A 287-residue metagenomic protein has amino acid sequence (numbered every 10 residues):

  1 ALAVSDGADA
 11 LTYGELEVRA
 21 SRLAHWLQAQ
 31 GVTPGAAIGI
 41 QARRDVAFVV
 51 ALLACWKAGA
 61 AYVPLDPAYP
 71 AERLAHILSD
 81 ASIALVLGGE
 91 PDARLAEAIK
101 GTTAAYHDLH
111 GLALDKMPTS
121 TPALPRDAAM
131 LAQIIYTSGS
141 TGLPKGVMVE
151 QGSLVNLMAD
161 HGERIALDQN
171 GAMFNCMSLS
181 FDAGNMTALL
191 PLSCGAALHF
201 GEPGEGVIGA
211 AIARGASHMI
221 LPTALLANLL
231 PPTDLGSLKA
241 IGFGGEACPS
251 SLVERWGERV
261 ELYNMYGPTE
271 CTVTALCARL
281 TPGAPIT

Functional and structural regions predicted by a protein language model:
A1-V155, I165-A166, P191, G195: Carrier-protein-dependent adenylate-forming modules in NRPS/ANL systems
L16, I38, R44, A51 (+13 more regions): Generic structural signal for small/hydrophobic residues in well-ordered secondary structure, especially within
Y69, P91-R94, E205, L225-L226 (+1 more regions): Alpha-helix capping/helix-boundary segments
E72-R73, G206-I208, S251-L252: Short acidic active-site motifs
H76, A84-L85, A172, S217-H218 (+1 more regions): Short, Asp-centered acidic motifs that coordinate Mg2+ and/or phosphate in catalytic or ligand-binding sites
L78-A81, A98-T102, L167, I212-A213 (+2 more regions): Short, conserved loop/helix-junction motifs that constitute active-site signature segments in enzyme catalytic cores
K145-A172, S180-S217, A278: Conserved AMP-binding/adenylation subdomain of ANL enzymes
S193-A196, I220, L229-T287: Gly/Ser/Thr-rich phosphate-binding loop
